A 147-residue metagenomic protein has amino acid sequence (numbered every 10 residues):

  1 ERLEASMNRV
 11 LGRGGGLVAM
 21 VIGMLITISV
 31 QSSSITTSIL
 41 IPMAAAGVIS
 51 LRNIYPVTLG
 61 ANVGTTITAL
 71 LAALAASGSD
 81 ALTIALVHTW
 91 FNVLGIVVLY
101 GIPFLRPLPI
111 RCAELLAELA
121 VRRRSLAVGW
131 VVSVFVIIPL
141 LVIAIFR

Functional and structural regions predicted by a protein language model:
E1-V30, S34-A45, R111-L115: Membrane-embedded alpha-helical segments and adjacent helix-loop junctions characteristic of multi-pass solute
L17-V21, Y55, A85-L86, V128-W130: Hydrophobic alpha-helical transmembrane segments
L25-V93: Membrane-interfacial helix-loop connectors
L71-R147: Juxtamembrane and boundary regions of transmembrane helices in multi-pass small-molecule transporters and channels
